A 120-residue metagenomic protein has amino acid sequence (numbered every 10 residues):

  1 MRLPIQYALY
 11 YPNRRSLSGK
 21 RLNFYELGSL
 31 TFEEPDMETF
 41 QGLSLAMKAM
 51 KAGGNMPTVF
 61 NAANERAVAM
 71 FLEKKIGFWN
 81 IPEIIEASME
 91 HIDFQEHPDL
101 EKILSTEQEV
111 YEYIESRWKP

Functional and structural regions predicted by a protein language model:
M1-P120: Catalytic, metal-anchored helix/loop core of enzyme active sites in primary metabolism
